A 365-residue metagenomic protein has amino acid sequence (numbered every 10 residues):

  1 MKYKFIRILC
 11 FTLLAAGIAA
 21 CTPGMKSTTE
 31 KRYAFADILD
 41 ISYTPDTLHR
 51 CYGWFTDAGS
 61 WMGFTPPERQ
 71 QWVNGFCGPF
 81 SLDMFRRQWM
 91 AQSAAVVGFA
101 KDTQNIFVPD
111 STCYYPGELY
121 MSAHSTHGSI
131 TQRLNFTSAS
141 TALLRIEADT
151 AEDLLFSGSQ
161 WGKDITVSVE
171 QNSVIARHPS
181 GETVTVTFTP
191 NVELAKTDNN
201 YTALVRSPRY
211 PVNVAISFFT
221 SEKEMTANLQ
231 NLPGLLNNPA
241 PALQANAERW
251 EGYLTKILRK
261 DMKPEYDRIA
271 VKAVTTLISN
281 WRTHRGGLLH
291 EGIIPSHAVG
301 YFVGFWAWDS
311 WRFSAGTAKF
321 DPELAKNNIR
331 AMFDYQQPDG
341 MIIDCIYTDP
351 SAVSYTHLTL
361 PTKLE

Functional and structural regions predicted by a protein language model:
M1-K26: Bacterial Sec-dependent N-terminal signal peptides
Y3-F5, Q88, N200, L364: N-terminal cationic leader/targeting segments used for protein routing and processing
C21-E265, Y301, W308, F320: Terminal accessory carbohydrate-recognition/targeting modules of carbohydrate-active enzymes
T220, K260-G304, I329-Y355: Extended glycan-interaction surfaces of carbohydrate-active proteins
G304-Y335: Alpha-helical support elements that line or immediately flank enzyme active sites and cofactor-binding pockets
T356-T362: Conserved small/polar residues in nucleotide/adenosyl-binding loops
